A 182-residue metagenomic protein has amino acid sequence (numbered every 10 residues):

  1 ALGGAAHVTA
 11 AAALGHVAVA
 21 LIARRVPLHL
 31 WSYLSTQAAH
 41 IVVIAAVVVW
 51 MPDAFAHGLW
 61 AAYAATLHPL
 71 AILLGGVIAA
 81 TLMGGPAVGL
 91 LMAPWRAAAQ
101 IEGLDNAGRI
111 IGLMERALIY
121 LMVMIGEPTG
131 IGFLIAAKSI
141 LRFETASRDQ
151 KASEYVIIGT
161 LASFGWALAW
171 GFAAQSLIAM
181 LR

Functional and structural regions predicted by a protein language model:
L2-G15: Transmembrane helix-loop-helix
A12, M122, G132: Active-site beta-strand/loop microenvironment that shapes enzyme catalytic pockets
A13, V17, L82, P86 (+2 more regions): Transmembrane alpha-helix boundary/anchor motif
V19-V49, D53-M124, L141-W166: Interhelical loop and helix-boundary elements at the membrane-water interface of polytopic inner-membrane proteins
G132-S139: Re-entrant/interfacial helical elements at transmembrane boundaries that shape and gate the permeation pathway
W170-R182: Juxtamembrane boundary at the C-terminal end of a transmembrane helix
